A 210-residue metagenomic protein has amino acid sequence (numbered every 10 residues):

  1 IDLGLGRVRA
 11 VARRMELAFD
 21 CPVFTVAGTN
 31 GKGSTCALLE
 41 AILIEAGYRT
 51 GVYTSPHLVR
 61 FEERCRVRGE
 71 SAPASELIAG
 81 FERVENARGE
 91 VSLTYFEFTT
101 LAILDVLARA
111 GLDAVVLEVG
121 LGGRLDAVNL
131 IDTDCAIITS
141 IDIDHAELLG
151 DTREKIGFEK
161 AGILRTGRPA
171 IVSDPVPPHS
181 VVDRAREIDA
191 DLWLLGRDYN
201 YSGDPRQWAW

Functional and structural regions predicted by a protein language model:
L5, R9-D20, E45-I131, E147-L149: ATP-dependent carboxylate-amine ligase catalytic core
V23, T50-V52, L130, A136 (+1 more regions): Conserved beta-strand scaffold positions in the cores of enzyme catalytic domains, especially in NTP/NDP-utilizing
F24-V26, S34-G51: A conserved segment at the C-terminal end of the G1
T35, F96, P177: Hydrophobic (often cysteine-bearing) scaffold residues that line and stabilize catalytic clefts of nucleotide/cofactor
L39, I103, V181-A185: Aromatic/hydrophobic pocket-lining residues that form π-stacking "cages" and hydrophobic walls in ligand
V91, G111-E118, T133-W210: Acidic, Mg2+-coordinating active-site environments of NTP-dependent enzymes
